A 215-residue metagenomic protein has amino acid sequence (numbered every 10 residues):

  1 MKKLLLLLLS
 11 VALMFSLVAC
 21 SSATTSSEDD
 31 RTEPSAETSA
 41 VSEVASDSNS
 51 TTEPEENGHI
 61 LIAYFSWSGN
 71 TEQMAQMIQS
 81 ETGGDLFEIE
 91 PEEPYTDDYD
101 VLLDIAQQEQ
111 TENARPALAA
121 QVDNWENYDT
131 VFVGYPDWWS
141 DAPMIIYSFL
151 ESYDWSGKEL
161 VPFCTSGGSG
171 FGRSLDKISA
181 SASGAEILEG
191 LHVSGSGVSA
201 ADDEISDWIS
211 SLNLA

Functional and structural regions predicted by a protein language model:
L7-L8, A12, S16, S21-T24 (+4 more regions): FMN-binding flavodoxin-like domain, especially the glycine-rich phosphate-binding loop
I89-Y99: Short connector loops at secondary-structure junctions
